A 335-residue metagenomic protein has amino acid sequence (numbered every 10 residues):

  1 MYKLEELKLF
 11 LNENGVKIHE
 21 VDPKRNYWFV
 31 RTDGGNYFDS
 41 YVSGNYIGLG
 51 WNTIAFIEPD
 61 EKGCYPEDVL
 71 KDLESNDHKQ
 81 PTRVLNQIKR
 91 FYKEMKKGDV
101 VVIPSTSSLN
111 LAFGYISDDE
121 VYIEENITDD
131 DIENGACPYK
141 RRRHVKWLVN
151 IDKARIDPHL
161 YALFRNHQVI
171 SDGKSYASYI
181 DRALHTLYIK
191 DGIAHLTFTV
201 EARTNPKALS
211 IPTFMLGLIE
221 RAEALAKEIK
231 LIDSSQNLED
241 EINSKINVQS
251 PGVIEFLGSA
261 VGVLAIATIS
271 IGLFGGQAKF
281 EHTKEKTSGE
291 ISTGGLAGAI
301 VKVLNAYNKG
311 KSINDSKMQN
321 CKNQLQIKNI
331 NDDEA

Functional and structural regions predicted by a protein language model:
M1-N86: Compositionally biased, charged N-terminal/linker segments
Y92-K96: Short, well-ordered loop/turn sites that connect or cap secondary structure elements
K97-G98, I232: Short, flexible surface segments
V100, N110-I123: Short beta-strand-centered aromatic/proline hotspots
D118-V145: Short, solvent-exposed secondary-structure boundary/capping segments
A162-T268, G272-Q277, E334: Membrane-active, amphipathic/fusogenic segments and juxtamembrane/transmembrane anchors that bind or insert into lipid
F280-A335: C-terminal membrane-proximal segments flanking the terminal transmembrane helix
